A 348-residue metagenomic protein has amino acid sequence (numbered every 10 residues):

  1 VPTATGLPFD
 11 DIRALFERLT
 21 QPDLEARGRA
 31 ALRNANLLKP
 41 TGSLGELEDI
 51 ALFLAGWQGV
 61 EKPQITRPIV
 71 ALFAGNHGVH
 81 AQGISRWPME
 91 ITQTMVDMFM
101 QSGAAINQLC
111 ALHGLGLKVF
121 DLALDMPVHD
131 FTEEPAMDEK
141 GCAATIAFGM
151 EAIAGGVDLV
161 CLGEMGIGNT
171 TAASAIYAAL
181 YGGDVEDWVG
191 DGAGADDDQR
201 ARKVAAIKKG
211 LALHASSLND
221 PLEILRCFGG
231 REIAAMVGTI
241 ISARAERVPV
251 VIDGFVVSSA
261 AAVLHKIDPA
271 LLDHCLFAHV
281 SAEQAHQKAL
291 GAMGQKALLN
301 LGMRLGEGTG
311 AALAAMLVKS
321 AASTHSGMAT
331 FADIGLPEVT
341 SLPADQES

Functional and structural regions predicted by a protein language model:
P2-S348: N-terminal loops that bind phosphate or other acidic moieties and the adjacent beta-alpha structural core
